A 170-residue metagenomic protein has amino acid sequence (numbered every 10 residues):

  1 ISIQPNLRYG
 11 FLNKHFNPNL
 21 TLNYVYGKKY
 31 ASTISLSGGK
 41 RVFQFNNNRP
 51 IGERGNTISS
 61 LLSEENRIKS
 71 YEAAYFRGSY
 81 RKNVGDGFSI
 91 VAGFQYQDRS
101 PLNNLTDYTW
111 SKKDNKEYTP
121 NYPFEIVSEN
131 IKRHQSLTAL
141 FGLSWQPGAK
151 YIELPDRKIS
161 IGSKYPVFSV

Functional and structural regions predicted by a protein language model:
I1-Y24, L36, E65, F76 (+2 more regions): Transmembrane beta-strand segments that form the barrel wall of outer-membrane beta-barrel proteins
S2, K29-I34, G87-I90, S100 (+1 more regions): Repeated loop/turn-to-beta-strand initiation elements of outer-membrane beta-barrel proteins
L7-N13, Y24-Y26, G38-Q44, F94-S100 (+1 more regions): Transmembrane beta-strands of outer-membrane beta-barrel pores
F11-N17, K29, K69-A73, N130-T138 (+1 more regions): Transmembrane beta-barrel outer-membrane domains
N19-T21, Y75-S79, S89, S136-G142 (+1 more regions): Membrane-embedded beta-strand positions in outer-membrane beta-barrel channels/transporters
T21-G27, R77-G85, G93, S144-Q146: Transmembrane beta-barrel domains of outer membrane proteins
V25-K82, S100-I131: Outer-membrane beta-barrel translocator/channel fold
T119-K158: Outer-membrane beta-barrel transmembrane domain signature of Gram-negative proteins, especially the mid-to-C-terminal
